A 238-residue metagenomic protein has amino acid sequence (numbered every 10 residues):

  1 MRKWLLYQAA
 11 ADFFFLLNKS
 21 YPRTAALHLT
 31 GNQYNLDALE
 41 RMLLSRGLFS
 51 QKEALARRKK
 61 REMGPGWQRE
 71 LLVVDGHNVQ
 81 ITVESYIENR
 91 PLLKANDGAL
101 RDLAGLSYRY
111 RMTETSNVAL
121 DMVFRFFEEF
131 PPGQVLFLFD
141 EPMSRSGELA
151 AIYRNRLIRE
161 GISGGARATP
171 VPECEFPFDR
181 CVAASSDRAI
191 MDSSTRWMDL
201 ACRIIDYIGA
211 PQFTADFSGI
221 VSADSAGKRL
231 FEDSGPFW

Functional and structural regions predicted by a protein language model:
M1-E70, V79-W238: Charge-biased, low-complexity intrinsically disordered regions
